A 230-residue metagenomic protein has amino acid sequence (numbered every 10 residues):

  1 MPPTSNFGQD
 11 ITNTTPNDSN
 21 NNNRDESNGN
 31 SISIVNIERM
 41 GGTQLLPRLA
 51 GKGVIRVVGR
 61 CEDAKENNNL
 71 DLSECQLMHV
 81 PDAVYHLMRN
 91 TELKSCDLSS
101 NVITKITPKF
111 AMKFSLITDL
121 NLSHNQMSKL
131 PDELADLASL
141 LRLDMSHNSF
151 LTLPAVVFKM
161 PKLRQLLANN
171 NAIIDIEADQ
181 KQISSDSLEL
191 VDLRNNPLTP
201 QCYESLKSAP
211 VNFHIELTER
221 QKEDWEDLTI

Functional and structural regions predicted by a protein language model:
M1-S123, K129-D132, I176-I230: The feature captures the LRR N-terminal capping module
I106-I173: A generic tandem-repeat structural signature
